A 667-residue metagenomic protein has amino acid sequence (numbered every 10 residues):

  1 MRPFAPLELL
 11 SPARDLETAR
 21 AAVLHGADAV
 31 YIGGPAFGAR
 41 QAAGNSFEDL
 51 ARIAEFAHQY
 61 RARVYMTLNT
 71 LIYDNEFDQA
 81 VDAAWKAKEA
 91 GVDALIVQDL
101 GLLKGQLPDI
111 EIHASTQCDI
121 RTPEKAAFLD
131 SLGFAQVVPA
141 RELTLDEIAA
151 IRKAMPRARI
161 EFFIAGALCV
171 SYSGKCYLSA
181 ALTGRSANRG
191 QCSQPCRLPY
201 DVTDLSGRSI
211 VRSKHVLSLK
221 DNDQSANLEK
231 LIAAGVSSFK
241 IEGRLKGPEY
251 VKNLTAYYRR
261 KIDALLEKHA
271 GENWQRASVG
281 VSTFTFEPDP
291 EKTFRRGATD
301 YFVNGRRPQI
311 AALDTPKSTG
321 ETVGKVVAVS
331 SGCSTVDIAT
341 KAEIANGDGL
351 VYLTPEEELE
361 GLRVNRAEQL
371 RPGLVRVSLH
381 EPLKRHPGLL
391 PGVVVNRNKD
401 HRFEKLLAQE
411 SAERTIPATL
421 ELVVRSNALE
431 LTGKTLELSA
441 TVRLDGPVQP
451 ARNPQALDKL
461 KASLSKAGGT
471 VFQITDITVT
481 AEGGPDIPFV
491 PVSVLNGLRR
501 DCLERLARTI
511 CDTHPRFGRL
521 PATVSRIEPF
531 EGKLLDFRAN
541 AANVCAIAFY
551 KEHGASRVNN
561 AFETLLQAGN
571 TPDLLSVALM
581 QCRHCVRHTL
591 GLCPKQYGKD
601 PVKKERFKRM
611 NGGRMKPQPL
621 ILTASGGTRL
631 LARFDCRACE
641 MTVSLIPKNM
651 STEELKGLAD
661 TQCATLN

Functional and structural regions predicted by a protein language model:
M1-L24, A29-I32, A36-A39, D49 (+5 more regions): Surface-exposed amphipathic alpha-helical tracts and adjacent flexible/coil segments at the periphery of soluble enzymes
A43-G44: Conserved non-cysteine loop/helix-boundary elements of the Radical SAM core domain that shape
D93: Short, conserved active-site loop motifs that form the nucleotide-linked donor/cofactor pocket
Q98-L102: Short, polar loop motifs at secondary-structure junctions
L103-P108: Short active-site loop/helix that positions an aromatic residue
Q117: Auxiliary alpha/beta "docking" domains used to position bulky ligands
R121-K125: Short, glycine/polar-rich helix-capping loops at beta-to-alpha or helix-loop-helix junctions that flank or form
